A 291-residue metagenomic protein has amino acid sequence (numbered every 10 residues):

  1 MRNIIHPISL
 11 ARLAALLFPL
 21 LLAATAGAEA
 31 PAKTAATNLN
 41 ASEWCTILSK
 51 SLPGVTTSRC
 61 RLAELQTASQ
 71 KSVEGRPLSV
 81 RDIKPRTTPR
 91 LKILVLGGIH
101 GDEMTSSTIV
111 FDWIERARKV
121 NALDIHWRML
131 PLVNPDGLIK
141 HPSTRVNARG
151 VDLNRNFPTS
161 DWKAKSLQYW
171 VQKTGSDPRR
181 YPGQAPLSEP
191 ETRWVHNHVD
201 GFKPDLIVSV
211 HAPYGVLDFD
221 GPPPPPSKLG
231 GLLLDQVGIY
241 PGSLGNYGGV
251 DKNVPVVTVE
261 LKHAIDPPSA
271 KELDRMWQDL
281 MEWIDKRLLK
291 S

Functional and structural regions predicted by a protein language model:
R2-A14: Bacterial N-terminal signal peptides that target proteins for export
L13-A23: Bacterial N-terminal signal peptides
A28-S79: Short glycine- and acidic-rich boundary segments immediately preceding or forming the N-terminal edge of structured
L65, V80, M129, I207 (+1 more regions): Conserved beta-strand scaffold positions in the cores of enzyme catalytic domains, especially in NTP/NDP-utilizing
V80-P89: Short beta-strand-to-loop junctions in surface cap/lid or active-site-entrance loops
R90, L94, E103-V237: Active-site/substrate-binding loop(s) of hydrolase catalytic cores
V216-G221, P226-G230, G242-S291: Active-site-adjacent mobile loop/cap segments within catalytic or ligand-binding domains
